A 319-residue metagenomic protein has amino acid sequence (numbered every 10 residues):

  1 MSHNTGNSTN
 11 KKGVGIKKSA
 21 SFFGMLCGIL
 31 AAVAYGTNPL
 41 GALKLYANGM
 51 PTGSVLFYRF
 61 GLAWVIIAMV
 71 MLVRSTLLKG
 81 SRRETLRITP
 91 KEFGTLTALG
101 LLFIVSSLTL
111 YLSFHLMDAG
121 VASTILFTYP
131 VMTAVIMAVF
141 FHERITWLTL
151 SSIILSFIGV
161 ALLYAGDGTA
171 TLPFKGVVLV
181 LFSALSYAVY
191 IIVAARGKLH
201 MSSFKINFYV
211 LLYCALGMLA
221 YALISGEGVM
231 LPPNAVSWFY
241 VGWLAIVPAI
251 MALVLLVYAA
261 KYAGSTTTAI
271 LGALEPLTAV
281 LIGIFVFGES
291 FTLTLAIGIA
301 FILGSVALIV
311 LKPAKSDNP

Functional and structural regions predicted by a protein language model:
M1-Y58, L101, V105, T109 (+3 more regions): Glycine-/small-residue-enriched transmembrane alpha-helix faces in small-molecule transporters and effluxers
F22-C27, G53-V73, S152-L155, F174-F182 (+1 more regions): Hydrophobic alpha-helical transmembrane segments of multi-pass integral membrane proteins, especially transporters
A32, A122-T128, V193-A215, I246-F285: Helix-helix packing/entry segments at the starts of transmembrane helices
A34, A68, R74-G120, L126 (+2 more regions): Specific transmembrane alpha-helical segments of multi-pass solute transporters/efflux pumps, especially DMT/EamA
G36, G100, I104-L108, V131-V135 (+5 more regions): Hydrophobic/small/kink-forming positions within alpha-helical transmembrane segments of polytopic membrane proteins
L45, V55, R59, S113 (+8 more regions): Hydrophobic/aromatic residues within transmembrane alpha-helices of multi-pass small-molecule transporters
S54-V65, F103, L110-H142, S183 (+1 more regions): Specific alpha-helical transmembrane segments that line the substrate/conduction pathway and gating interfaces
I67, I136, I145-A165, A184 (+4 more regions): Hydrophobic transmembrane alpha-helices of multi-pass small-molecule transport proteins
